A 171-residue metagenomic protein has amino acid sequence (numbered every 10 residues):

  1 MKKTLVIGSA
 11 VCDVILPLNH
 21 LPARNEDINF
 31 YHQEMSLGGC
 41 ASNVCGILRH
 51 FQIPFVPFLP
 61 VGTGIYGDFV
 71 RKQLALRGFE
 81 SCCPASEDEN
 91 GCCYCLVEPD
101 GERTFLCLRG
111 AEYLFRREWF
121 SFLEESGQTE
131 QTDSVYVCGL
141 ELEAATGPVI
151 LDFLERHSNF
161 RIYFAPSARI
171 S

Functional and structural regions predicted by a protein language model:
M1-A10, V56, K72-P84, E98-S171: Ribokinase/PfkB-type carbohydrate-kinase core domain
M1-P60, I65-K72: Glycine-rich phosphate/adenosyl-contacting loop at the front of the ribokinase-like
I15, I28-Y31, G91, D100 (+1 more regions): Generic hydrophobic-segment detector
C40-N43, G91, A145-T146: Short glycine/serine/threonine-rich phosphate/pyrophosphate-binding segments that cradle anionic phosphate groups
G46, C92-L96, T104: Short beta-strand scaffold segments in enzyme catalytic cores
G64-I65, E89, A144, I170: Short alpha-helical
C83-G91: A short, structured active-site edge motif that brings together acidic residues
